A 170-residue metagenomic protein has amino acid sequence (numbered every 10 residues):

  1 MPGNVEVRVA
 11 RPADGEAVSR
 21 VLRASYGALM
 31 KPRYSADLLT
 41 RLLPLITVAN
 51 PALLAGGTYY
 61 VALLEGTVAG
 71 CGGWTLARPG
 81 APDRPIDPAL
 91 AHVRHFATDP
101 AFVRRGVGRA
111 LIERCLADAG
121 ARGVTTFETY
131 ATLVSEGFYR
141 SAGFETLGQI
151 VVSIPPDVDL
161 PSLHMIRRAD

Functional and structural regions predicted by a protein language model:
M1-E6, D170: Short, low-complexity, intrinsically disordered N-terminal peptides in bacterial proteins
V7, V93, L160-S162: Hydrophobic residues on conserved beta-strands that form the core of alpha/beta folds
V9-G15, R20-A101, I112-R114, A169: Acetyl-CoA-dependent GNAT
R11, A131-T132: Helix N-cap/beta->alpha junction signal
T67, H95-E113, R122, L133-G137 (+1 more regions): Conserved glycine-rich acetyl-CoA-binding loop
R105-I112, L116, D157-A169: Accessory recognition modules or surfaces
A119-A131: Conserved GNAT acetyl-CoA-binding A-motif
E128-Y130, E145-H164: Conserved catalytic-core motifs of GNAT/GCN5-like acyltransferases
